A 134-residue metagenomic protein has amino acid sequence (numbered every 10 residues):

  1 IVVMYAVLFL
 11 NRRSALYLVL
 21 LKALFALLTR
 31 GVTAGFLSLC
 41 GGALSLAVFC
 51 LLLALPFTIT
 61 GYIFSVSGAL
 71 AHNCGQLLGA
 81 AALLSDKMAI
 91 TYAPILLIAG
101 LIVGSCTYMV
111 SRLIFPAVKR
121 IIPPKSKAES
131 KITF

Functional and structural regions predicted by a protein language model:
I1-A6: Hydrophobic transmembrane alpha-helices
V7-L10, S14, L21, L28 (+3 more regions): Juxtamembrane/disordered regions of integral membrane proteins
L10, L18, S38-C74: Short helix-perturbing small/polar motifs within transmembrane alpha-helices
L18, Q76-A80, T107-F115: Alpha-helical transmembrane segments and their lipid-water interface positions in multi-pass membrane proteins
L21-C50, G61, L83-M88: Interfacial aromatic-anchored transmembrane helix boundaries in multi-pass membrane proteins
G35-L39, V66-S67, P94-I102: Hydrophobic alpha-helical transmembrane segments of multi-pass membrane proteins
L70-G75, G100-G104: Membrane-embedded alpha-helical segments of transport systems, primarily multispan ion/solute transporters
T91-F134: Alpha-helical transmembrane segments and their cytosolic interface
